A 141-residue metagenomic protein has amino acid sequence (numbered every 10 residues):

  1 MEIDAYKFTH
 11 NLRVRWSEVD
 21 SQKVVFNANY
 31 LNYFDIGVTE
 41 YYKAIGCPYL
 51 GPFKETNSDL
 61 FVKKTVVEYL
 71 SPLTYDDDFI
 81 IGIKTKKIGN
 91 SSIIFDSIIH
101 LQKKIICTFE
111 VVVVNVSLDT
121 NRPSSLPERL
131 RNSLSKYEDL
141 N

Functional and structural regions predicted by a protein language model:
E2-V62, L118-N141: Hot-dog-fold acyl-thioester-processing enzymes
I3, H10, Y69, L73-Y75 (+1 more regions): HotDog/MaoC-like acyl-thioester-processing domains
T56-K63, V67-D78: Helix-adjacent hinge/juxtasegments
